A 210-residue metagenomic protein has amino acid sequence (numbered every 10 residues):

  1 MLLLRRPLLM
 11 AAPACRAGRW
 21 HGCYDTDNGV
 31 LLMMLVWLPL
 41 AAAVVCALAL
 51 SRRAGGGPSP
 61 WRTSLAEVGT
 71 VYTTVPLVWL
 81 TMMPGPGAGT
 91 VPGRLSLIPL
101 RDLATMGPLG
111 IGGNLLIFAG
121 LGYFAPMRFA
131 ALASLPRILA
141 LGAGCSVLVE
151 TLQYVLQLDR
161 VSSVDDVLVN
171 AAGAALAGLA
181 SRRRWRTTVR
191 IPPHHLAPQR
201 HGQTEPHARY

Functional and structural regions predicted by a protein language model:
L2-D159, G178-Y210: Bulky hydrophobic segments
R160-V169: Non-cytosolic membrane-interface motifs at loop->transmembrane helix junctions
L168-L176: Small-residue-rich transmembrane alpha-helices that serve as helix-helix interface/gating elements in multipass
